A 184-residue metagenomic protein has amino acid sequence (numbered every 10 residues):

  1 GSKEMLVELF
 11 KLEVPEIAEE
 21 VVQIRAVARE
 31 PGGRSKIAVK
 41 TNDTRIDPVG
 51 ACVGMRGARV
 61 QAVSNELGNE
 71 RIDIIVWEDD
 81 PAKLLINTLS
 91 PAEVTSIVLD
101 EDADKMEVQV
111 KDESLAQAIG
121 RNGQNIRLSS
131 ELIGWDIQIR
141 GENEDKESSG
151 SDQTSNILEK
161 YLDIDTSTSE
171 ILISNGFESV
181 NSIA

Functional and structural regions predicted by a protein language model:
G1-A184: RNA-contacting regions in translation and RNA-metabolism proteins, encompassing KH/S1 modules where present
